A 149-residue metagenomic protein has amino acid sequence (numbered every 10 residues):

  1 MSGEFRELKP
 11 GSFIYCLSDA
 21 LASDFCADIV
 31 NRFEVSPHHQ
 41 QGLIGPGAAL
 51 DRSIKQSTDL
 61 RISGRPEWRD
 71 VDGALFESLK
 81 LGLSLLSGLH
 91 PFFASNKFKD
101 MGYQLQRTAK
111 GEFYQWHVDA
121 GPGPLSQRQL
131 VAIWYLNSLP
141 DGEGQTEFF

Functional and structural regions predicted by a protein language model:
M1-F149: Fe(II)/2-oxoglutarate oxygenase catalytic core
